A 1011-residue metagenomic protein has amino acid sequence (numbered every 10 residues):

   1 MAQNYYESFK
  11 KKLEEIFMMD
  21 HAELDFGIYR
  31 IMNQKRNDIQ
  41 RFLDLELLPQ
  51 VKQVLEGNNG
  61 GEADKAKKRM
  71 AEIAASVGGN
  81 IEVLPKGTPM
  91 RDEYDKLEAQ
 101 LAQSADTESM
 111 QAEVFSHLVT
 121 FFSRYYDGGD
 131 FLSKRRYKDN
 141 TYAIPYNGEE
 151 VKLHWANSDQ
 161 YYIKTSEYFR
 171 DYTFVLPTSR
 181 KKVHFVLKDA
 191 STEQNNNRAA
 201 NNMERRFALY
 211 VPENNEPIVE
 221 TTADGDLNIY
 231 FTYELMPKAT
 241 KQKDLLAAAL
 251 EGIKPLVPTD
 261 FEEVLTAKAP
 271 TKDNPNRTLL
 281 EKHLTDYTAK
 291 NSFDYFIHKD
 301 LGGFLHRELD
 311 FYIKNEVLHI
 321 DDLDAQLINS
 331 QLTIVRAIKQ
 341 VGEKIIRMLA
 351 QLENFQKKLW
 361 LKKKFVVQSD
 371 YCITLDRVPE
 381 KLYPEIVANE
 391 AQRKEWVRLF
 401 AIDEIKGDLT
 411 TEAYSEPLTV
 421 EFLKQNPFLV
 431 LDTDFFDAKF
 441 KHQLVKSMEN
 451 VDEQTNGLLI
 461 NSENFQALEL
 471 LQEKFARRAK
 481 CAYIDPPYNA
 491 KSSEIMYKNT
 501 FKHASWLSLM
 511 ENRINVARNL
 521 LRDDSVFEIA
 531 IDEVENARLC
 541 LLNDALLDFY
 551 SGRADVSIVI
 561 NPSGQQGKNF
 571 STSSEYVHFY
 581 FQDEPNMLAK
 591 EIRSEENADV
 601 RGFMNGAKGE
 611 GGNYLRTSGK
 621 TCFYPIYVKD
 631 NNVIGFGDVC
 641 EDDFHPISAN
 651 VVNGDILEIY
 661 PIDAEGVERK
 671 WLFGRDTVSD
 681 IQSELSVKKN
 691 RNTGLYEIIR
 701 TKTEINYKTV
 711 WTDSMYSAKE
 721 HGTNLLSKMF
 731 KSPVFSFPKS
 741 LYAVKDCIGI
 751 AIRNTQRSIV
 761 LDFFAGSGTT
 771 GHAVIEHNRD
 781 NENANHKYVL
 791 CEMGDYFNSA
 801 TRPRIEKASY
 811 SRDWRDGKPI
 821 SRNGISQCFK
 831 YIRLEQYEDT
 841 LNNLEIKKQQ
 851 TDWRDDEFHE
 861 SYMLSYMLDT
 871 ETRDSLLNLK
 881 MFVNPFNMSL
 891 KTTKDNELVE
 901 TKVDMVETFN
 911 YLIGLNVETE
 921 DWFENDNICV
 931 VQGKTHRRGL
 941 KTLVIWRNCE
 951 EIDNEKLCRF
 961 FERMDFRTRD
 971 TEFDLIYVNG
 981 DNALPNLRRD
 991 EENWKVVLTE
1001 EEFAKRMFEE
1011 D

Functional and structural regions predicted by a protein language model:
M1-K441, M448, N456, Q472-A476 (+6 more regions): Accessory, often C-terminal, charged low-complexity segments
A438-V451, L459, E463, R477-S492 (+1 more regions): Active-site-adjacent "gating/activation" loops or surface patches in catalytic cores
L459, C481, E528, S758 (+1 more regions): Hydrophobic "anchor" residues on beta-strands that sit immediately upstream of conserved functional sites
Q466, N512-N515, Y742-D746, G768-E776: Contiguous, well-ordered alpha-helical segments that form the cores/surfaces of helical PPI scaffolds
E469: Conserved Rossmann-fold cofactor-binding substructure of NAD(P)-dependent oxidoreductases
K474-S492, V760-V774, F909: Conserved proline-anchored active-site loop of SAM-dependent methyltransferases that bridges a beta-strand
K480-A482, P486-L509, R513, R522-S525 (+1 more regions): Mobile active-site "lid"/loop adjacent to the S-adenosyl-L-methionine
Y497-S508, F527-V534, G564-S571, K731-P738 (+3 more regions): Alpha-helix capping and helix-loop boundary segments enriched in small/acidic/polar residues
